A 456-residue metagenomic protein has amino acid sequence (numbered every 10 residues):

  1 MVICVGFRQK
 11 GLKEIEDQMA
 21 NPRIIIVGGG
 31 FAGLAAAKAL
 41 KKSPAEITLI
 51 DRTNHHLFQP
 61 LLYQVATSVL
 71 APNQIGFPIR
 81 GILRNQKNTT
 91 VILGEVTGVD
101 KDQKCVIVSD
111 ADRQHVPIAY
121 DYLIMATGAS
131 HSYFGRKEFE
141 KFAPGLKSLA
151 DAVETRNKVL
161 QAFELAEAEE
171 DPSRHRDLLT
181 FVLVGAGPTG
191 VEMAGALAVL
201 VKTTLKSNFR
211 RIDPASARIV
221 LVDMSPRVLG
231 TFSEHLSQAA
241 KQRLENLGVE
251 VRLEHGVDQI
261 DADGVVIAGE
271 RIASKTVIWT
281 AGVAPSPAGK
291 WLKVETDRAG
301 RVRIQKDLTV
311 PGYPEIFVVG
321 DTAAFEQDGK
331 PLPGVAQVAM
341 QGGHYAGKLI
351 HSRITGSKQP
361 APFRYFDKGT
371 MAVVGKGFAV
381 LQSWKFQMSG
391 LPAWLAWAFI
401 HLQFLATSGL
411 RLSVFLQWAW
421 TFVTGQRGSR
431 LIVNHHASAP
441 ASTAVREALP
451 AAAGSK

Functional and structural regions predicted by a protein language model:
K13-P22, T89-V182, I267, I278: FAD-binding core/adjacent interface of flavoenzyme oxidoreductases
I15-L93, T97-G98, F181, P188-F232 (+2 more regions): Beta1-alpha1 glycine-rich phosphate/pyrophosphate-binding loop at the start of Rossmann-like nucleotide-binding domains
A20-N21, K348-K456: C-terminal, flexible cofactor-proximal segment of oxidoreductases
Q86-V106, A198-K306, V310-G312, K358: A Rossmann-like FAD-binding core segment of flavoenzymes
G128-H131, A194, V283-P285: Short glycine-rich anion-binding loops that position phosphate/pyrophosphate groups of nucleotides and phosphorylated
K141-D171, D263-V266, R271-G342, K348: FAD-site-proximal beta/loop scaffold in flavoenzymes
